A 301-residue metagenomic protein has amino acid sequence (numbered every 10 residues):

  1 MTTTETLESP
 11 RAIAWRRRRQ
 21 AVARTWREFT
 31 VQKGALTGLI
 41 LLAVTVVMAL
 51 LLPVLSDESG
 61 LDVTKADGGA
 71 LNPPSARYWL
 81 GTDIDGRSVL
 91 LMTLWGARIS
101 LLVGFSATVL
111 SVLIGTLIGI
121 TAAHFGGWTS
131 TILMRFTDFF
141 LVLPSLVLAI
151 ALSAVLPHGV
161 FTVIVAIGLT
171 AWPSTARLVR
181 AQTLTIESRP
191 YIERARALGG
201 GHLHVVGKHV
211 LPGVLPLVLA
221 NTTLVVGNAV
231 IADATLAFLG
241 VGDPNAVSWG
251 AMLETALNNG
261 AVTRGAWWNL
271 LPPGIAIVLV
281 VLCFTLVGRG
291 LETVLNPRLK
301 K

Functional and structural regions predicted by a protein language model:
M1-T116, I120-T121, W128, L146 (+1 more regions): Gly/Trp-centered helix-boundary motif
T37-L41, V103-A107, L133-F136, A149 (+5 more regions): Hydrophobic core positions of alpha-helical segments in small-molecule transporters and transporter systems
L52-G60, A123-G127, L152-H158, T170 (+2 more regions): Short helix-capping/hinge motifs at transmembrane helix termini and TM-loop junctions
W79-D83, V89, L110-G115, I120-R189 (+3 more regions): Generic hydrophobic transmembrane alpha-helix motif, especially the helices
V89-T93, F136, V179, I192 (+3 more regions): Short hydrophobic alpha-helical segments within the ABC transporter permease transmembrane module
R98-I114, L203-T235, F284: Transmembrane alpha-helices
L141, L152-V155, Q182-T183, V225 (+1 more regions): Glycine-rich helix-loop "coupling/hinge" segments at transmembrane-helix boundaries in multipass transporters
